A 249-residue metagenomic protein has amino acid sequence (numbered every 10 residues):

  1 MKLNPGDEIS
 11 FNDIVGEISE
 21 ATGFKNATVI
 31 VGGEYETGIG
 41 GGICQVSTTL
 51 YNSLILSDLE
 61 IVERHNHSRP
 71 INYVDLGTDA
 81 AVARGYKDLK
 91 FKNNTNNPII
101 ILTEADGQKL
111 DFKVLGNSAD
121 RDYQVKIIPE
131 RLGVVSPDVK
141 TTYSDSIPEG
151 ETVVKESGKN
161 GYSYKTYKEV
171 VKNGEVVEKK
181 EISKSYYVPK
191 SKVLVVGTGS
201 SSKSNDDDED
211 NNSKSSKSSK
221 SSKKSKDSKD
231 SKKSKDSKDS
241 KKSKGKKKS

Functional and structural regions predicted by a protein language model:
M1-S249: Well-ordered beta-sheet/strand-loop patches within structured domains
